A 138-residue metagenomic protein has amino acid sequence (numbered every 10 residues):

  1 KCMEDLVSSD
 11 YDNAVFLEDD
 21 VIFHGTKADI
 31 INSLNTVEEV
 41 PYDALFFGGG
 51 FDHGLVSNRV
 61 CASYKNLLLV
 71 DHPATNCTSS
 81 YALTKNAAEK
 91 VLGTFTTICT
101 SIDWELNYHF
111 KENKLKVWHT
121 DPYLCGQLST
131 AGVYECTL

Functional and structural regions predicted by a protein language model:
K1-L17, V21-L138: An acidic/histidine-cluster motif and surrounding catalytic segment that typifies divalent-metal-assisted enzyme active
